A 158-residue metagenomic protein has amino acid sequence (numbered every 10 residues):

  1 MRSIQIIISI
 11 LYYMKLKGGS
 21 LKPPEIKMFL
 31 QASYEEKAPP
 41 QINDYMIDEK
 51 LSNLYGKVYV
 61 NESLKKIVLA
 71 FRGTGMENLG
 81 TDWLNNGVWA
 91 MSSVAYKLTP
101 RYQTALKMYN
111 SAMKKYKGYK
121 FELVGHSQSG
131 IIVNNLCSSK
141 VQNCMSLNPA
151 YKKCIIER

Functional and structural regions predicted by a protein language model:
I8-Y12, V133: Stable alpha-helical structural segments in soluble proteins, enriched in small hydrophobic residues
I10-L11, L21-E122, V141-M145, A150-R158: A conserved cap/lid and substrate-binding interface adjacent to the catalytic center of lipid-processing enzymes
V124-S129, V133: Gly/Ala-rich beta-loop-alpha elbow adjacent to hydrolase catalytic centers
V133-N134, I156: Short glycine-/acidic-enriched loop or helix-start segments at secondary-structure transitions that form or flank
S138: Predominantly extracellular beta-rich ligand-binding scaffolds that present long acidic/polar faces for carbohydrate
